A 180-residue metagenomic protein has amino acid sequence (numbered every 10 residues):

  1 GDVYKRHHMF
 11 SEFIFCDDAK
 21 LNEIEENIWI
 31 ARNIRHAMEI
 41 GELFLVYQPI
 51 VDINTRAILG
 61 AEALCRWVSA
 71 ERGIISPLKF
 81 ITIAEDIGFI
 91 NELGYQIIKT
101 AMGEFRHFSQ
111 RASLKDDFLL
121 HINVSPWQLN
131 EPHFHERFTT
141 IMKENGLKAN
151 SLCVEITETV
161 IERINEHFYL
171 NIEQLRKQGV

Functional and structural regions predicted by a protein language model:
V3-Y4: Short, small-residue-biased leader/transition segments that mark boundaries at the very start of proteins
H8, H36, I40, D52 (+4 more regions): Nucleotide second-messenger and two-component phosphorelay signaling modules
H8, N22-W29, N33, E39 (+4 more regions): Signal-transducing alpha-helical linker
E12, I40-V46, N91, D117: PAS/PAS-like sensory domains
F15-D17, E23, T55-E62, F89-F168: Catalytic core of bacterial c-di-GMP phosphodiesterases, primarily the EAL and HD-GYP domains, capturing alpha-helical
D18-A19, E25-I83, N123, E155: Active-site core of bacterial EAL-family cyclic-dinucleotide phosphodiesterase domains
I50-D52, S69, L129-E131, I161 (+1 more regions): Sensor-regulatory modules in signal-transduction proteins
